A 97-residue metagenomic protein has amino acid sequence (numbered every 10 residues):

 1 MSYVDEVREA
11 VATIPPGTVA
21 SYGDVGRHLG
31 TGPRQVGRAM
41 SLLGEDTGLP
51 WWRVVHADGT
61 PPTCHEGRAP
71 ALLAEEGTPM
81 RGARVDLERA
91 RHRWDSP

Functional and structural regions predicted by a protein language model:
M1-P97: Nucleic acid-binding interface residues in structured DNA/RNA-binding domains, emphasizing the DNA-engaging scaffolds
